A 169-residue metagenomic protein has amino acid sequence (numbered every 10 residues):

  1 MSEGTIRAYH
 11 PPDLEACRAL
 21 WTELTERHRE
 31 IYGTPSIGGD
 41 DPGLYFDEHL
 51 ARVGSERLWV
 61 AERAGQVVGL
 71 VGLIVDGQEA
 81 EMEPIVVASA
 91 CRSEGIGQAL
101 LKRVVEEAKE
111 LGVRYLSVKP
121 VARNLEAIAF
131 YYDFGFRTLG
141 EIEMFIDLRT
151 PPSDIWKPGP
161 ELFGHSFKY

Functional and structural regions predicted by a protein language model:
M1-E15, P158-Y169: Conserved N-terminal entry element of GNAT/NAT acetyltransferase domains
G4, P11, T22-E48: Conserved GNAT-fold acetyl-CoA-binding loop/helix
W21, Y131, F136: Conserved active-site tyrosine of GNAT-family acetyltransferases
D47-V60, E81: A short helix-loop-beta-strand connector motif used in the catalytic cores of GNAT acetyltransferases and, in some
V60, Q66-I74, E81-V86: Conserved beta-strand in the GNAT
V87, S93-E106, A129, D133: Conserved acetyl-CoA-binding loop-helix of GNAT-fold acetyltransferases
A108-K119: Conserved GNAT acetyl-CoA-binding A-motif
V118-I128, M144-T150: Conserved beta-strand-loop-alpha-helix junction that forms the acyl-donor binding cleft
